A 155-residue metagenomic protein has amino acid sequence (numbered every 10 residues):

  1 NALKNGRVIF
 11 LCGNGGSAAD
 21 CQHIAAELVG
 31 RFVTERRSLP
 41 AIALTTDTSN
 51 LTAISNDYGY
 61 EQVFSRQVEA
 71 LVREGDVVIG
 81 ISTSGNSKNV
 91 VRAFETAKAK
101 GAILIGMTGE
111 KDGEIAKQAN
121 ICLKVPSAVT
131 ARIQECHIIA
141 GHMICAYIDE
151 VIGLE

Functional and structural regions predicted by a protein language model:
N1-I9: Glycine-rich phosphate/diphosphate-binding loops that line cofactor/substrate pockets in enzymes
C12, S17, Q22-L154: Glycine-rich phosphate-binding loops that contact phosphosugars or nucleotide phosphates
